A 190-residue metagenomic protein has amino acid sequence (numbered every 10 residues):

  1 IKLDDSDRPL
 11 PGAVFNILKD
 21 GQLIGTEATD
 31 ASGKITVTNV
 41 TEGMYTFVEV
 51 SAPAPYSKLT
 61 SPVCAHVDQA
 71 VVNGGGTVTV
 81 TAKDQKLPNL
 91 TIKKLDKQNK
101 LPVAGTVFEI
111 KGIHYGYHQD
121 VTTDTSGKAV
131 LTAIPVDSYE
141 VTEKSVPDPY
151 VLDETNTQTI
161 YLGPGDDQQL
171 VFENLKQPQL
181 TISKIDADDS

Functional and structural regions predicted by a protein language model:
I1-S190: Solvent-exposed loop/turn and edge beta-strand elements of beta-rich ligand-binding domains
